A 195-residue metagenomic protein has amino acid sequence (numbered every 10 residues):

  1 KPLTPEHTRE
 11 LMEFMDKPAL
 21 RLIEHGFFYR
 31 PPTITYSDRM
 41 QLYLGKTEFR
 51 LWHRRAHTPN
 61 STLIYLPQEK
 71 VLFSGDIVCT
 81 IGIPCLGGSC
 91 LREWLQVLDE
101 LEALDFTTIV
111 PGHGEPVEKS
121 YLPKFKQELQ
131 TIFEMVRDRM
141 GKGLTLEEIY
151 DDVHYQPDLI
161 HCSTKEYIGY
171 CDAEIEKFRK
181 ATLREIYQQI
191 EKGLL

Functional and structural regions predicted by a protein language model:
K1-R21, A103-D105, P116-L195: Accessory terminal helices/loops
K1-W52, L98: Metallo-beta-lactamase
A19-S37, N60-S74, I160-I168: Short, charge-rich amphipathic segments
G26, I83-C85, I149: Alpha-helical interaction segments
Q41, E48-D138: Metallo-beta-lactamase
